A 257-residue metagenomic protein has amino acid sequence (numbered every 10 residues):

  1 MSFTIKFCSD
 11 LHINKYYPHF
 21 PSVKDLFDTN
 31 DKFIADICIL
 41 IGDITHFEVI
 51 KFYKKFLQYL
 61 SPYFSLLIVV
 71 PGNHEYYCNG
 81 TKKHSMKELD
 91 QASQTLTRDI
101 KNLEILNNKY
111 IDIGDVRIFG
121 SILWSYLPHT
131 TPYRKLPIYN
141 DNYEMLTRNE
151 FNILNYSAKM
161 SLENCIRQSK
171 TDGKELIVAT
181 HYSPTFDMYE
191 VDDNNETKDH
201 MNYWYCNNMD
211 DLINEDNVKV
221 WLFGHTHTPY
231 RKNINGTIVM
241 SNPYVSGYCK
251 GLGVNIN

Functional and structural regions predicted by a protein language model:
M1-V69, E75-T81, E88, N255-N257: N-terminal active-site segment of His-dependent metallophosphoesterases
S2, D112, M201-N202, N207-V220 (+1 more regions): Binuclear metal-dependent phosphoesterase catalytic core
S2-H12, D115-W124, I177-H181, I238-Y244: Active-site-proximal beta-strand elements of phosphoester/diester hydrolases
F7-S9, C38-D43, I68-N73, E104-N108 (+3 more regions): Active-site neighborhood of phospho(di)ester-bond hydrolases with catalytic His/Asp-centered motifs
H12-H19, T45-K51, H74-H84, Y110-D112 (+4 more regions): Active-site environment of divalent metal-dependent phosphoester hydrolases
K24-D31, K54-S61, N102-D115, M160-K174: Short amphipathic alpha-helices and their capping/turn segments at secondary-structure boundaries
L66-I138: A basic- and aromatic-enriched beta-loop-alpha substructure that forms the phosphate/nucleotide- and DNA/RNA-contacting
F119-H200: Active-site-proximal loop/helix segment associated with metal-binding centers of metalloenzymes
